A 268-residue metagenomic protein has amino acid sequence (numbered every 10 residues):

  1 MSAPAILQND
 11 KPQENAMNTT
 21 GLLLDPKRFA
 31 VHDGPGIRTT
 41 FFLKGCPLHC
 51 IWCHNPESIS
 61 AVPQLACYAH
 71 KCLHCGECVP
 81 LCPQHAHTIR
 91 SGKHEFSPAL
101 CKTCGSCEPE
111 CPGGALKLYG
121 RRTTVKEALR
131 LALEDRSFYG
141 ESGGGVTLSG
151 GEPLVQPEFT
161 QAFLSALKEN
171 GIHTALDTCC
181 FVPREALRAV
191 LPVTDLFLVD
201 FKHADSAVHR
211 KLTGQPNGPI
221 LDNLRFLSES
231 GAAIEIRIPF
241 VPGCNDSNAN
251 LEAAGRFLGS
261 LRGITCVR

Functional and structural regions predicted by a protein language model:
I6-Q8, E14, P242: Charged/polar low-complexity intrinsically disordered segments
E14-N15, T20-L22, T40-F41: N-terminal pre-core extensions flanking Radical SAM catalytic domains
L22-L24, R90, D177-F181: Short gly/ser/thr-rich secondary-structure transition/capping motifs
L24-E77, H94-T103: N-terminal pre-triad scaffold of radical SAM enzymes
G34-P35, F42, I59-A69, E108-L131 (+2 more regions): N-terminal-biased segments
I51-S58, E77-F96, S106-R122: Iron-sulfur cluster-binding cysteine motifs and their immediate structural context in ferredoxin-like electron-transfer
K126-R268: Conserved AdoMet/S-adenosylmethionine-binding subsite of the radical SAM
